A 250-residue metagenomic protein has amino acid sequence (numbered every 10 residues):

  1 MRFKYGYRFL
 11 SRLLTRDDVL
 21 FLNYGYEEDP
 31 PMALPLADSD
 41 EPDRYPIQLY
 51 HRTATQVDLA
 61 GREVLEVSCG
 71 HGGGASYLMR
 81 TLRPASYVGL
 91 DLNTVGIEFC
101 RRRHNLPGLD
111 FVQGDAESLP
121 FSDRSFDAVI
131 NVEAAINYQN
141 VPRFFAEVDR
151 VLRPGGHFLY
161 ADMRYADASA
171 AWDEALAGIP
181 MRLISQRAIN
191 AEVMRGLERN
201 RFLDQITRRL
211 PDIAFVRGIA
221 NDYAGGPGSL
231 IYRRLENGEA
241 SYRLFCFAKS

Functional and structural regions predicted by a protein language model:
M1-F21: N-terminal auxiliary segments of SAM/dcSAM-dependent transferases
E28, D43-A60: Conserved alpha-helix/loop element of class I SAM-dependent methyltransferases that forms part of the SAM/SAH-binding
L65-S118: Class I SAM-dependent methyltransferase SAM/SAH-binding core
E117-V129: A short acidic, Gly/Pro-enriched loop at the edge of an enzyme's catalytic core that lines a small-molecule cofactor
A128-N140: A short SAM/SAH-binding and catalytic strip from SAM-dependent methyltransferases
P142-P154: A short glycine-rich, Lys/Arg-flanked "PGG" loop and its adjoining helix->strand segment in the class I
G156-D162: Conserved beta-strand signature within the Rossmann-like core of class I S-adenosyl-L-methionine
N190-S250: Conserved Class I S-adenosyl-L-methionine
